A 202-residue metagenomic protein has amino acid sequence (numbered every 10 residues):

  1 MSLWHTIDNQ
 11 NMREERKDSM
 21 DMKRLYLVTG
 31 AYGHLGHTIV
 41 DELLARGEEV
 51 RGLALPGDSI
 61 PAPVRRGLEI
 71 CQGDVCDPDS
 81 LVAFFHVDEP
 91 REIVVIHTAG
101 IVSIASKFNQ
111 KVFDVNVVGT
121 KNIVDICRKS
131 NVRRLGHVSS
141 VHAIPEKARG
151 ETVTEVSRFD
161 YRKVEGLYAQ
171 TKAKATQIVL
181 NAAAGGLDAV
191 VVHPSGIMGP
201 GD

Functional and structural regions predicted by a protein language model:
L25-R46: N-terminal Rossmann NAD(P)H-binding glycine-rich loop of SDR-like oxidoreductase domains
H37, V117, A173: Residues forming the Rossmann-fold NAD(P)(H) cofactor-binding site
E48-G57: Conserved glycine-rich Rossmann-like NAD(P)H-binding loop of the short-chain dehydrogenase/reductase
D58-A62, E69-V118, I126: NAD(P)H-binding glycine-rich loop region in Rossmannoid oxidoreductase-like domains and their noncatalytic homologs
A99, G136-S139, S195: Active-site beta-alpha turn of Rossmann-fold NAD(P)-dependent dehydrogenases/reductases
V118-Y168, V190: Conserved Rossmann-fold NAD(P)-dependent oxidoreductase catalytic core, especially the SDR/UDP-sugar
K163-V190: Active-site Tyr-X1-5-Lys
G185-G186, G199-D202: Glycine/proline-rich active-site loop of Rossmann-fold NAD(P)-dependent oxidoreductases
